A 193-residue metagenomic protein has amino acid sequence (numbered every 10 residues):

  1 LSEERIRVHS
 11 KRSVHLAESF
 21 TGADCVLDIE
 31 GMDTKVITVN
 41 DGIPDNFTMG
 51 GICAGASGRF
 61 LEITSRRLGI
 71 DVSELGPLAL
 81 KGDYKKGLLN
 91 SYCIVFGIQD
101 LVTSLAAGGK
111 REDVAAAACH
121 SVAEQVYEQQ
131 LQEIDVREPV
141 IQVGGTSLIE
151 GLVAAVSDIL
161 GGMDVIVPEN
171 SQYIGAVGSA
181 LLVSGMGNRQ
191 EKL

Functional and structural regions predicted by a protein language model:
L1-G42, N46, Y127, L131 (+1 more regions): Conserved phosphate-binding catalytic cores of ATP/NTP-utilizing and phosphoryl-transfer enzymes
E3-V8, S157-V177: Conserved phosphate-binding/catalytic loops in two-lobed NTP-binding clefts
I29-N40, Y92-Q99, T146-G161: Acidic-glycine-rich active-site phosphate/pyrophosphate-binding loop
D41-K81, L181, G185: Glycine-rich phosphate-binding loop plus the immediately following alpha-helix
G58-E62, P168-L193: Glycine-rich phosphate-binding/hydrolytic loop that grips phosphoryl groups
D71-T103, E191-L193: Internal, active-site/partner-interface "lid" segment
I94-Q132, Q172: Adenine-nucleotide phosphate-binding core of ATP-dependent small-molecule kinases
Q130-I159, S171-G175: Glycine-rich phosphate-binding loops at beta-strand->alpha-helix junctions
